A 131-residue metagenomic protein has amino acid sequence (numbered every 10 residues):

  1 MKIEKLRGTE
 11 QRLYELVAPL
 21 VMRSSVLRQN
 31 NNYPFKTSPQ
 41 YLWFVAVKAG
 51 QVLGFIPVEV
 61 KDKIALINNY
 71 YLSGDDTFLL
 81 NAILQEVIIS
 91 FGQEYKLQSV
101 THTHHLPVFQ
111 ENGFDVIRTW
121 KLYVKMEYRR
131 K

Functional and structural regions predicted by a protein language model:
M1-Q29: Short amphipathic alpha-helix that is part of the acyltransferase structural core
M22-V47: Active-site rim helix/loop that mediates acceptor-substrate recognition in acyltransferases
V45, G50-E59, L66: Conserved beta-strand in the GNAT
V47-A49, E127-K131: Active-site beta-strand termini and strand-to-loop segments that position acidic
E59-D75: Conserved acetyl-CoA binding element of GNAT-fold acetyltransferases
D75-S90: Conserved acetyl-CoA-binding loop-helix of GNAT-fold acetyltransferases
F91-H102: Conserved GNAT acetyl-CoA-binding A-motif
T103-K121: Conserved active-site alpha-helix within GNAT-family acetyltransferase domains
